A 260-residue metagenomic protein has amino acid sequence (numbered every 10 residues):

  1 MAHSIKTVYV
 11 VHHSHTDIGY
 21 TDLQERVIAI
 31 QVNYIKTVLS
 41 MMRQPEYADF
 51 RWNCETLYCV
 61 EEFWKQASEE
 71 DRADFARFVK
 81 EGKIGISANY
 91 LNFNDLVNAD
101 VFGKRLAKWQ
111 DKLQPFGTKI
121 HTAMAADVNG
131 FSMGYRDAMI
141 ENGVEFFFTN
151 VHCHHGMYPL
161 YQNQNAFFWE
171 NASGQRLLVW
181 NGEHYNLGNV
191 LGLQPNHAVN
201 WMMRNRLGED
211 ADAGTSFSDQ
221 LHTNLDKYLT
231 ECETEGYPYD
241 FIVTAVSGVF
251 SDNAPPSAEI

Functional and structural regions predicted by a protein language model:
M1-I260: Catalytic-domain carbohydrate-binding cleft regions of carbohydrate-active enzymes
